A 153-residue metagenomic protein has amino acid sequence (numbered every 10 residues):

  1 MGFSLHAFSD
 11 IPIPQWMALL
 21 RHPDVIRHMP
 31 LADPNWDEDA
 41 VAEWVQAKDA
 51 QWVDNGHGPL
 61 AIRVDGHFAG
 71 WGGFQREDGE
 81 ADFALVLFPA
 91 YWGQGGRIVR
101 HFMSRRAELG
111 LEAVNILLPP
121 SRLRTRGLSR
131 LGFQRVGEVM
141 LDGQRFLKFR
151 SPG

Functional and structural regions predicted by a protein language model:
M1-A42, Q46: A short, well-structured alpha-helix characteristic of acyl/acetyltransferase catalytic modules
A7, L85-L87, L118, S151: Residue-level recognition of conserved beta-strand positions in structured domain cores
N35-A84, F88-A90: Acetyl-CoA-dependent GNAT
R63-D65, R150-G153: Active-site beta-strand termini and strand-to-loop segments that position acidic
W92-R106, R130: Conserved acetyl-CoA-binding loop-helix of GNAT-fold acetyltransferases
R100-H101, P120-G137: Conserved active-site alpha-helix within GNAT-family acetyltransferase domains
E108-P120: Conserved GNAT acetyl-CoA-binding A-motif
L117, Q134-K148: Conserved catalytic-core motifs of GNAT/GCN5-like acyltransferases
